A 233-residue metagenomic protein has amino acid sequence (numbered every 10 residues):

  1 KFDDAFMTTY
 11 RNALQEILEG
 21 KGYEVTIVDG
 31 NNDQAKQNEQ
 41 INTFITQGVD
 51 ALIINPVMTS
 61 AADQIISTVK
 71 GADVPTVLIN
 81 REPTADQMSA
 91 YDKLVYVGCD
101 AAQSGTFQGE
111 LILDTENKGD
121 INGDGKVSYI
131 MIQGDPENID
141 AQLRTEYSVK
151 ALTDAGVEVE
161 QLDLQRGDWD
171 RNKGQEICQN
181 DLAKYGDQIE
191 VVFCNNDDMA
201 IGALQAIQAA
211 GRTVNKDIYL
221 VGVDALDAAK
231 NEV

Functional and structural regions predicted by a protein language model:
K1-V233: A residue-level marker of the well-folded mature domains of exported/periplasmic proteins
